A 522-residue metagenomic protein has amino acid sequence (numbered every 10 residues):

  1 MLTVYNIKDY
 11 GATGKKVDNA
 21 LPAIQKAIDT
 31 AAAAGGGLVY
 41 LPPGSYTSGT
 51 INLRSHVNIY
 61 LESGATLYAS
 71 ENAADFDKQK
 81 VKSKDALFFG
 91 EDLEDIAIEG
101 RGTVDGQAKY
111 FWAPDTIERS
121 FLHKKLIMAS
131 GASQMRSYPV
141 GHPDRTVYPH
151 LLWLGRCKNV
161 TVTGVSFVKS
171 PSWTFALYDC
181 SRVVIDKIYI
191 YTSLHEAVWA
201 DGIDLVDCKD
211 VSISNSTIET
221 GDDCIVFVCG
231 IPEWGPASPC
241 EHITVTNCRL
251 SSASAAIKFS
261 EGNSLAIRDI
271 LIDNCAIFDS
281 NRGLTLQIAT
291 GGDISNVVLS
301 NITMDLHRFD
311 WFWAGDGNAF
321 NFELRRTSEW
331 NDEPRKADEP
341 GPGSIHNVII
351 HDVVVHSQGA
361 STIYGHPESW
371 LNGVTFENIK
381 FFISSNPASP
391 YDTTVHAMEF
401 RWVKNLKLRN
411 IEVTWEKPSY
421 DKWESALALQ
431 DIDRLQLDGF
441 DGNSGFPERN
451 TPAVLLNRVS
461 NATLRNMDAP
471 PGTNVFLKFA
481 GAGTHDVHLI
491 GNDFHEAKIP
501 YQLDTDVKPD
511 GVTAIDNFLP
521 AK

Functional and structural regions predicted by a protein language model:
M1-K522: Extracellular/periplasmic carbohydrate-active domains that bind, remodel, or depolymerize complex polysaccharides
